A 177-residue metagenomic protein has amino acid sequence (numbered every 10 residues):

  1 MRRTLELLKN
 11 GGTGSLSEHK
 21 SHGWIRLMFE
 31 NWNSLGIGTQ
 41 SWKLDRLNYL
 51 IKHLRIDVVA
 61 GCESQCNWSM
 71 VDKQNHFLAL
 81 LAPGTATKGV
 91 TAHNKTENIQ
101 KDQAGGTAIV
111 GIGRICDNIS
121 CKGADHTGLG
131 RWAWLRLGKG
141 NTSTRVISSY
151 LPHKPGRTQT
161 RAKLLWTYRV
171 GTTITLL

Functional and structural regions predicted by a protein language model:
M1-L177: Short phosphate/oxyanion-binding micro-motifs
